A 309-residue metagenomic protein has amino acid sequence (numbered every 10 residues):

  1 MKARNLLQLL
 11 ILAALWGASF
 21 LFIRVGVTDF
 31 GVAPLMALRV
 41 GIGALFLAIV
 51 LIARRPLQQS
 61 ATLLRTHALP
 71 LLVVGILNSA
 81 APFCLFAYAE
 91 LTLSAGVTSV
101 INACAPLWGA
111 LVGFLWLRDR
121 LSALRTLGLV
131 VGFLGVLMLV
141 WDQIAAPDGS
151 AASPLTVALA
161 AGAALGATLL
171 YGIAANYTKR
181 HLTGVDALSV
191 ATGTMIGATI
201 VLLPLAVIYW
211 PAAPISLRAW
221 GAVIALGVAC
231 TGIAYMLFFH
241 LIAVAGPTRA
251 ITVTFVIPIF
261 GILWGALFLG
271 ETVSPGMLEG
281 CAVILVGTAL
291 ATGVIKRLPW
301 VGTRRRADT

Functional and structural regions predicted by a protein language model:
M1-L6, D29-A37, T62-A68, W141-L170 (+2 more regions): Juxtamembrane helix-entry segments on the extracytoplasmic side of multipass membrane proteins
A13, L38, S79, F83 (+3 more regions): Helix-helix packing/entry segments at the starts of transmembrane helices
L15-F20, A48-N102, M138, G227-A245: Specific transmembrane alpha-helical segments of multi-pass solute transporters/efflux pumps, especially DMT/EamA
G26, L35, R39, A89 (+7 more regions): Hydrophobic/aromatic residues within transmembrane alpha-helices of multi-pass small-molecule transporters
D29-A81, W108, L169-A174, A191-W210 (+2 more regions): Transmembrane alpha-helices of multi-pass small-molecule transport proteins
L47, G109-L111, L115, A146-Y209 (+3 more regions): Transmembrane alpha-helical segments that form core, pore/gating elements of small-molecule transporters/exporters
L47, V112, L121-I144, F255 (+2 more regions): Hydrophobic transmembrane alpha-helices of multi-pass small-molecule transport proteins
T66-V73, L121-L134, V185-G193, G246: Cytoplasmic-side transmembrane-helix entry/capping segments in multi-pass membrane proteins
